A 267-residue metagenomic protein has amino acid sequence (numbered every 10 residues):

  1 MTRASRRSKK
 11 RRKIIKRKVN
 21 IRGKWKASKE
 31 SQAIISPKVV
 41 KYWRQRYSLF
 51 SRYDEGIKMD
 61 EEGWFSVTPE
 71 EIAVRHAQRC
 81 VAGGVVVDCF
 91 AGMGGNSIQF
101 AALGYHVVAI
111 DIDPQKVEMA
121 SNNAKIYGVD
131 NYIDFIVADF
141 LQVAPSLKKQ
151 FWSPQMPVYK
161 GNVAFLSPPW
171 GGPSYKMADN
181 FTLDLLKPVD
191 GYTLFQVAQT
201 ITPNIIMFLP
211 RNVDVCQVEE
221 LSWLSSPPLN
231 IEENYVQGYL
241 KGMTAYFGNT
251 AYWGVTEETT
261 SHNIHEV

Functional and structural regions predicted by a protein language model:
M1-V87, A102: S-adenosyl-L-methionine
T2-A4, V19-R46, R52, I201-T202 (+1 more regions): C-terminal catalytic and target-recognition region of SAM-dependent MTase-like enzymes, primarily methyltransferases
H76, C80, V86-L103, A109-I112 (+3 more regions): Conserved proline-anchored active-site loop of SAM-dependent methyltransferases that bridges a beta-strand
V85, H106, Y132-D134, N230: Conserved beta-strand segments of alpha/beta enzyme cores
D113-V163: S-adenosyl-L-methionine
K148-E232: S-adenosylmethionine
